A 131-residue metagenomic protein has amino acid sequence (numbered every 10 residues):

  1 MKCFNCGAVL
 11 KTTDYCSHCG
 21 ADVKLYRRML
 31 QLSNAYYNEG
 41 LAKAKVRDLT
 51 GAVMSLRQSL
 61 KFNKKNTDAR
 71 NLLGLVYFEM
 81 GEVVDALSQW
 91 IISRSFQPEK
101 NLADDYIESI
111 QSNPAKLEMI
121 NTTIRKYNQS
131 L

Functional and structural regions predicted by a protein language model:
M1-Q31, Q129-L131: Long, contiguous interaction/recruitment modules in multidomain scaffold/adaptor proteins
C16, A69, L102-A103: TPR alpha-solenoid repeat register
M29-A44, N71: Alpha-helical tetratricopeptide repeat
S59, I92-S93: Canonical positions in the second alpha-helix
